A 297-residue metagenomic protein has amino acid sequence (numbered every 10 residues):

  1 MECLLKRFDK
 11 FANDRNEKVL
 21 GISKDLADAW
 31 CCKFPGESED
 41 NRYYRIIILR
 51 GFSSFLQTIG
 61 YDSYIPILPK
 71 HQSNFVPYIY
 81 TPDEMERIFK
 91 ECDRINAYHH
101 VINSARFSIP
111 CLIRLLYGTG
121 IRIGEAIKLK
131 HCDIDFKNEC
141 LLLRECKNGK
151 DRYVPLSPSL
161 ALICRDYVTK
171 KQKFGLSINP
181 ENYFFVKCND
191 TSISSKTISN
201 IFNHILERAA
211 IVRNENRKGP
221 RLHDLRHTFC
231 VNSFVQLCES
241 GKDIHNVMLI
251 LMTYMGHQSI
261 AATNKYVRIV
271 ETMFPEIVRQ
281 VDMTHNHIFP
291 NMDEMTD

Functional and structural regions predicted by a protein language model:
E2-D297: Conserved catalytic core of the tyrosine transesterase superfamily
